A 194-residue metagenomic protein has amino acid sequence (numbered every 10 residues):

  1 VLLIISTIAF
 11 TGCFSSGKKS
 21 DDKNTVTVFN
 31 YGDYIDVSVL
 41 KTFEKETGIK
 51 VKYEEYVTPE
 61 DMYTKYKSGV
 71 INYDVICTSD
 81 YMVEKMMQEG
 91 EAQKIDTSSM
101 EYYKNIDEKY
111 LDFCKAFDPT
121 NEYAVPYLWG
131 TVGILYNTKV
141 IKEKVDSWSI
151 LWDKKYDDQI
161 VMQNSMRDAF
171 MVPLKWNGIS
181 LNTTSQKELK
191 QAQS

Functional and structural regions predicted by a protein language model:
V1-I4: Sec-dependent N-terminal signal peptides
S6-T7, N177: Short amphipathic alpha-helical interaction patches enriched in hydrophobic/aromatic residues with interspersed Lys/Arg
A9-G12: C-terminal motif of bacterial Sec signal peptides marking the signal peptidase cleavage site
F14, K18-M86: Early extracytoplasmic/lumenal segment of secretory-pathway proteins
N72, C77-S194: Extracytoplasmic ligand-binding site segments that recognize negatively charged/polar headgroups
